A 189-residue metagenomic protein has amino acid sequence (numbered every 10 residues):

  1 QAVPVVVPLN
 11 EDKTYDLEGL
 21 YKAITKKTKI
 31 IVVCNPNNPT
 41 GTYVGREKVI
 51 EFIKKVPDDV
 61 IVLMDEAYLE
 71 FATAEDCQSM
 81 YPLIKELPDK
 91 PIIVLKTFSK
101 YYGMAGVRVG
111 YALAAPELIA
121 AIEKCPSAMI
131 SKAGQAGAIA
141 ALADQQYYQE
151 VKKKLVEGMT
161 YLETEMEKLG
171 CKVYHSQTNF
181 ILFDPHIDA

Functional and structural regions predicted by a protein language model:
Q1-V33: PLP-dependent aminotransferase-like
P4-P8, I30-P36, V62-E66, Y174-Q177: Short beta-strands and strand-loop turn motifs
L9-E11, V156, E165-A189: Conserved PLP-binding catalytic core of the aspartate aminotransferase-like
Y15-K27, P39-V62, E66-S99: Active-site pre-lysine segment of PLP-dependent enzymes
N35, E66, F71, A114 (+1 more regions): Glycine-rich, N-terminal phosphate-binding loop of Rossmann-like dinucleotide-binding domains
N37-N38, D144: A short, flexible beta-alpha/helix-coil linker loop
K90-E167, C171-Y174: PLP-dependent aminotransferase class I/II
